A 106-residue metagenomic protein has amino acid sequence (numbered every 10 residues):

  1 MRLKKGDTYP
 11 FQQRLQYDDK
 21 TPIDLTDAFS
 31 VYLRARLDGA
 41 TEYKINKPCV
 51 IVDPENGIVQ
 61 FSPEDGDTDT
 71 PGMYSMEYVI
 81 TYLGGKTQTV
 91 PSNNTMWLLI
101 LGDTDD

Functional and structural regions predicted by a protein language model:
M1-D106: Contiguous segments within soluble domain cores/interaction surfaces
